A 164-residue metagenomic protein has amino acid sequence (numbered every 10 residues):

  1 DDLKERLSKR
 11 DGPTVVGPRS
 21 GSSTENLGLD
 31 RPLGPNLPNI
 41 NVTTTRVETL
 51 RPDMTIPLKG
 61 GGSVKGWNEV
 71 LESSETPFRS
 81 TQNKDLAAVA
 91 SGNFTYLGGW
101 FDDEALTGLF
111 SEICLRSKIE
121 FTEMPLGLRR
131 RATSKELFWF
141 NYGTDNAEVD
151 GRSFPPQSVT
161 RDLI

Functional and structural regions predicted by a protein language model:
D1-I164: A conserved amphipathic helix/loop scaffold that creates a polar/acidic microenvironment used either to coordinate
